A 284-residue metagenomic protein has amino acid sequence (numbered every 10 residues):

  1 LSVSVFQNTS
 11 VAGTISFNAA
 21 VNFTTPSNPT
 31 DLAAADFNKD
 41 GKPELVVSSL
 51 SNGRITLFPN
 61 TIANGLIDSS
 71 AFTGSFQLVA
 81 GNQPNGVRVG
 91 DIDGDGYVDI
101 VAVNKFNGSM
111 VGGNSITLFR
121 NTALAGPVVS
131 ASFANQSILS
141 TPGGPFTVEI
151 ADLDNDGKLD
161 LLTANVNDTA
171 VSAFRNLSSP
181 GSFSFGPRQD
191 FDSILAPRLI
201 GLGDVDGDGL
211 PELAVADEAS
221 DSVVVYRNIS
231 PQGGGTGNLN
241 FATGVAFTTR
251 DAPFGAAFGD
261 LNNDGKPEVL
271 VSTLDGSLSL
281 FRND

Functional and structural regions predicted by a protein language model:
L1-V5, R54-L57, N114-F119, A170-F174 (+2 more regions): A short loop-to-beta-strand structural motif that recurs across blades of beta-propeller domains
F6-N8, L32-A34, N60, V87-V89 (+7 more regions): Assembly/interface hotspot detector across virion components, adhesins/toxins, and nucleic-acid enzymes
F6-S27, P59-N82, R120-G143, R175-L195 (+2 more regions): Blade-edge motifs of beta-propeller repeat domains
V21, T30-K39, N85-G94, F146-N155 (+3 more regions): Beta-propeller blade termini
G41-P43, I67, G96-V98, G157-L159 (+2 more regions): Glycine-aliphatic tripeptides that mark coil-to-beta-strand junctions in extracellular and membrane proteins
L45-S49, I100-N104, L161-N165, L213-A216 (+1 more regions): Hydrophobic beta-strand segments that make up the repeating blades of beta-propeller and related beta-repeat
S51-G53, K105-M110, N167-T169, A219-D221 (+1 more regions): Short glycine/acidic-enriched loop and turn motifs that connect beta-strands
